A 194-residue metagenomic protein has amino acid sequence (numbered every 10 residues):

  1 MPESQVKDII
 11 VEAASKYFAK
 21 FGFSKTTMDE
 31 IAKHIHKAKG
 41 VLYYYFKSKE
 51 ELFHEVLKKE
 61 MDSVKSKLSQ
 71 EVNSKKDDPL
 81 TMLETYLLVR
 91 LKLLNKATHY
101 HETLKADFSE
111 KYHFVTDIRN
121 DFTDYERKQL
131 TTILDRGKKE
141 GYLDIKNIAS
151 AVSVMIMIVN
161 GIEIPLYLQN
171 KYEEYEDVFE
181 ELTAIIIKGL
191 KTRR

Functional and structural regions predicted by a protein language model:
M1-S4, R194: N-terminal intrinsically disordered/low-complexity leader segments
Q5, I9, A13, Y17-E51 (+1 more regions): Helix-turn-helix
K20-S24, K75, A97, E140-G141: Short coil/turn segments at alpha/beta junctions that flank glycine-rich nucleotide-binding fingerprints
E55, S69-K96, V152-M155: Hydrophobic alpha-helical connector segments
K58-V64: Short, basic, alpha-helical segments at the C-terminal edge of helix-turn-helix-like DNA-binding modules
L80, E84, L88, R127 (+4 more regions): An amphipathic alpha-helix signature
L91-T131, K139: Short secondary-structure transition hinges
H101-K105, S109, T116, K138-A184 (+1 more regions): Hydrophobic/aromatic-rich alpha-helical bundle segments in the mid-to-C-terminal region
